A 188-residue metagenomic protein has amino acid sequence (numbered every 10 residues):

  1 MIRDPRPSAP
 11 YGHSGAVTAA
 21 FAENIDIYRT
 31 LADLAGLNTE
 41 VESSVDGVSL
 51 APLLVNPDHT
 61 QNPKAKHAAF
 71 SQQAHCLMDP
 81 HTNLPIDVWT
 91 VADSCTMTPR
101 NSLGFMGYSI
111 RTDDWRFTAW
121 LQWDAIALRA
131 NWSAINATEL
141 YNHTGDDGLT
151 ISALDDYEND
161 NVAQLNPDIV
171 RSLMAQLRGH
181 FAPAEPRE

Functional and structural regions predicted by a protein language model:
M1-S44, V48-P63, P80, D147-T150 (+1 more regions): Substrate-binding rim/cap in mid-to-C-terminal beta-strand-loop elements of soluble/periplasmic
A22-R29, D33, S44-P52, G104 (+3 more regions): A structural signal for well-ordered alpha-helical segments within the folded catalytic domains of diverse enzymes
E23, S71-A163: C-terminal, low-complexity/hydrophilic appendages and adjacent surface loops of extracellular/periplasmic anionic
D46-G47, Q73-H75, L121, A184-E188: Short, solvent-exposed turn/loop segments enriched in Gly/Ser/Thr/Pro and often Arg
P63-K66, L177-E188: Bilobed periplasmic-binding protein-like "clamshell/Venus-flytrap" ligand-binding domains
A69-F70, I169, A184: Intrinsic low-complexity/disordered segments
